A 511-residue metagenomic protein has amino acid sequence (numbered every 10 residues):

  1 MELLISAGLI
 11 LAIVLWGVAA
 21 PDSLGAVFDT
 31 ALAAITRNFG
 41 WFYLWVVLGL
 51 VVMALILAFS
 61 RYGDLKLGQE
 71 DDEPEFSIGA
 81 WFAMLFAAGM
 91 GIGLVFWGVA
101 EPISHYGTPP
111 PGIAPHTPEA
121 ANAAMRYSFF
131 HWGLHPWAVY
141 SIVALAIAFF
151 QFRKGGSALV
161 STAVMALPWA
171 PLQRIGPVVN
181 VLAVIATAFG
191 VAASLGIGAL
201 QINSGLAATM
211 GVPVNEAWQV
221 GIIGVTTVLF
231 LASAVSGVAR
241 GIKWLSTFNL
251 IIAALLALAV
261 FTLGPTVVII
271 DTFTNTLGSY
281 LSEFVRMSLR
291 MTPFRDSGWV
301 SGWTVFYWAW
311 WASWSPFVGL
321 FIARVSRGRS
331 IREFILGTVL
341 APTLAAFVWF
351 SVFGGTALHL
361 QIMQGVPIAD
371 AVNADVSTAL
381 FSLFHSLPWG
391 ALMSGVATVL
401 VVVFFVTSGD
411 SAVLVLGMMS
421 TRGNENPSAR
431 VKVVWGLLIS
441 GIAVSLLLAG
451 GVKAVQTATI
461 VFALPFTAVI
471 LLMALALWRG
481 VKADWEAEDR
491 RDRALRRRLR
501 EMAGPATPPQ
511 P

Functional and structural regions predicted by a protein language model:
M1, T36-G40, E70-A88, M125-L134 (+5 more regions): Transmembrane-helix boundary/entry motifs in multi-pass membrane transporters
M1-A120, L475-K482: N-terminal alpha-helical transmembrane segments of multi-pass membrane transport and channel/translocase proteins
M1-L4, G8-V18, V51-A54, G91-L94 (+8 more regions): Helix-loop-helix module between adjacent transmembrane segments
L9, F42-F59, A253-G264, A345-G355 (+3 more regions): Hydrophobic alpha-helical segments of multi-pass membrane transport proteins
A20-I35, L55-E75, A124-H131, A146-G156 (+6 more regions): Membrane-water interface regions at transmembrane-helix termini and the short interhelical loops of multi-pass membrane
A26-L32, F59-I78, I103-R126, F149-R174 (+4 more regions): Flexible loop linkers connecting adjacent transmembrane helices in multi-pass alpha-helical membrane transporters
P171-V178, L182-R329, L336, A341-S394: Membrane-embedded translocation segments of transport machinery
D492-P511: Long, low-complexity, intrinsically disordered cytosolic termini of multi-pass membrane proteins
